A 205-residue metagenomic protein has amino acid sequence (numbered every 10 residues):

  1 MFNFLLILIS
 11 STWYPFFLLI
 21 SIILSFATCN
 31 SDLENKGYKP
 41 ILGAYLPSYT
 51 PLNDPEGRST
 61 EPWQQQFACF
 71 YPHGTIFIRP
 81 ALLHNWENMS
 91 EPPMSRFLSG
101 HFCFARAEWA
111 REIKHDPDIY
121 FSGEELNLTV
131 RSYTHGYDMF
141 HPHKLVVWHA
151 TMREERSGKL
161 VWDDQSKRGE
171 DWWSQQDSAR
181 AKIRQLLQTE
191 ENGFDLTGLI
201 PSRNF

Functional and structural regions predicted by a protein language model:
M1-L6, S10-F205: Catalytic cores of eukaryotic secretory-pathway lumenal/extracellular enzymes that build and remodel glycoconjugates
